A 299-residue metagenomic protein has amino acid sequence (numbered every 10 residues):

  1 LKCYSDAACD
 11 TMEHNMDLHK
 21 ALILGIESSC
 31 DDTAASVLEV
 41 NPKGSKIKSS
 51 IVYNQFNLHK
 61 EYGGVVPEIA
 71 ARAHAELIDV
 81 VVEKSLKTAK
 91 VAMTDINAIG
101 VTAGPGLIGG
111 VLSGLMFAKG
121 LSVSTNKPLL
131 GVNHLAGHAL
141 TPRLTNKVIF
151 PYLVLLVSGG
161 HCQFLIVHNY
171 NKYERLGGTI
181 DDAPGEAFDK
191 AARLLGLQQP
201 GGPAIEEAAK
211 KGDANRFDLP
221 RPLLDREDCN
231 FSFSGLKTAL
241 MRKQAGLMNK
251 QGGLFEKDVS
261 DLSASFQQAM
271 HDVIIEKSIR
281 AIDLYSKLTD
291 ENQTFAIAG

Functional and structural regions predicted by a protein language model:
Y4, D10-M12: Short, positively charged and aromatic/hydrophobic N-terminal segments
D17-H19, G131-L153: Conserved phosphate-binding catalytic cores of ATP/NTP-utilizing and phosphoryl-transfer enzymes
L18-D95, V101-P105, H134, H138: N-terminal beta-alpha supersecondary unit
T33-E39, L156, C162-I166: Short beta-strand scaffold segments in enzyme catalytic cores
M93-T102, T289-G299: Short glycine-rich phosphate-binding loop at a beta-alpha junction
V101-T125: Short Gly/Thr/Asp-enriched flexible loops that form oxyanion-binding sites at enzyme active sites
H168-D213, K237-A245: Glycine-rich phosphate-binding loop plus the immediately following alpha-helix
E207-F295: A contiguous, well-structured pocket-lining segment that forms one wall/lid of small-molecule binding clefts in soluble
